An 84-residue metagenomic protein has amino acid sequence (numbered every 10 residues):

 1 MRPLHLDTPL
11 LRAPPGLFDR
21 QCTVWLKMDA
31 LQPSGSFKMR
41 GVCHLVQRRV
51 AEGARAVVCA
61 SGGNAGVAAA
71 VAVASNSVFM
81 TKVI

Functional and structural regions predicted by a protein language model:
M1-I84: PLP-dependent amino-acid enzyme catalytic core
